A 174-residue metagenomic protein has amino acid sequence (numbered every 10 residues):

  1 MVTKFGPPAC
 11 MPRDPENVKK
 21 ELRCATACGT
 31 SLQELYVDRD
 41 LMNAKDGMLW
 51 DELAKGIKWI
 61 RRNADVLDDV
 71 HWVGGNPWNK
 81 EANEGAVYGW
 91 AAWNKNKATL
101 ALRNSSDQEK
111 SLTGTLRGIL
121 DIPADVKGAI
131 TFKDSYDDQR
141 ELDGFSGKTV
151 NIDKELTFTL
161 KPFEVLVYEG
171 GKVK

Functional and structural regions predicted by a protein language model:
M1-Q139, E155-T157, G170: Active-site-proximal substrate-binding groove within the catalytic cores of carbohydrate-active enzymes
D143-K174: C-terminal beta-strand-rich structural cap/linker in extracellular carbohydrate-active enzymes
